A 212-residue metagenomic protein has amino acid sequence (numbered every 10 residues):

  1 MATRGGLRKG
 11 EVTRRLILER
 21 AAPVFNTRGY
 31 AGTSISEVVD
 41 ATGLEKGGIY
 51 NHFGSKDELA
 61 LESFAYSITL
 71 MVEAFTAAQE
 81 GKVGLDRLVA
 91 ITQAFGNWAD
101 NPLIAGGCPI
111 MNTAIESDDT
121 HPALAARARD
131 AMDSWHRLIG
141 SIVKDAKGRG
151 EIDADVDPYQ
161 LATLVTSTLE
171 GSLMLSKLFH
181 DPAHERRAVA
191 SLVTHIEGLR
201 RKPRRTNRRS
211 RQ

Functional and structural regions predicted by a protein language model:
M1-R4, A90-W98, D133-D145, R149 (+4 more regions): C-terminal peripheral helix-coil segments that are non-catalytic and often amphipathic
V12, L16-P23, T27, A41 (+5 more regions): Alpha-helical structural segments
V24-T33, F53: Short helix/strand-capping hinge loops at secondary-structure junctions that flank key functional elements
S36: Residues within the helices of the helix-turn-helix
T42-F53: Short hydrophobic/aromatic patch on the recognition helix
R87, P102-A123: Amphipathic alpha-helical segments used for helix-helix packing
